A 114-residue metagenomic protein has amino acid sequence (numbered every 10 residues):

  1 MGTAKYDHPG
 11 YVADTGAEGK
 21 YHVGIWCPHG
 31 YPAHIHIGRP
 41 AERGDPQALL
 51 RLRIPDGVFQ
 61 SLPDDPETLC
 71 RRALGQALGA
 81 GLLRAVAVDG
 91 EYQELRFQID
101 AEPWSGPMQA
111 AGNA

Functional and structural regions predicted by a protein language model:
M1-E18, F97-A110: Low-complexity, Ser/Thr/Pro-rich intrinsically disordered segments found in N-terminal tails, propeptides, targeting
M1-K5, G10-V12, A48-R51, L74 (+1 more regions): Generic low-complexity, intrinsically disordered segments
K5, K20-H22, Q60, Y92: Intrinsically disordered, low-complexity proline-rich regions
D7-A41: Amphipathic, interaction-prone secondary-structure segments
G30-I35, R39-S61: Short glycine-rich, basic-tinged beta-strand/loop micro-motifs
L49-A114: Mixed-charge, Lys/Arg-enriched low-complexity segments
